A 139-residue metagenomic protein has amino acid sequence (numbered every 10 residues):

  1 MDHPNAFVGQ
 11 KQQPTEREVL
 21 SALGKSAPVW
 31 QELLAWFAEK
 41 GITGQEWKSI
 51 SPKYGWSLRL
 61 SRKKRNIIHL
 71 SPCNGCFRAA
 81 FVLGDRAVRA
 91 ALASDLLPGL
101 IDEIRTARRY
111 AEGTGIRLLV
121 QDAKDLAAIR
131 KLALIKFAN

Functional and structural regions predicted by a protein language model:
M1-N139: Charge-dense, helix-prone N-terminal extensions
